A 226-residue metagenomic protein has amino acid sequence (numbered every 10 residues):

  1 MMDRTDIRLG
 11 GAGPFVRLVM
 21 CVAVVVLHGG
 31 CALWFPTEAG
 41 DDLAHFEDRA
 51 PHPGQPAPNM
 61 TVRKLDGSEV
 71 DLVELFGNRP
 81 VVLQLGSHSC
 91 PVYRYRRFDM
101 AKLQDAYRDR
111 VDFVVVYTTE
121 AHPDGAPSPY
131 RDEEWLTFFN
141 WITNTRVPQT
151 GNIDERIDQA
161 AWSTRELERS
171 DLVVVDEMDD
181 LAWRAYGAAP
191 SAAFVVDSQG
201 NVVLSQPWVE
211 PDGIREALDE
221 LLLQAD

Functional and structural regions predicted by a protein language model:
M1-P14: N-terminal secretory signal peptides that target proteins for export/translocation
L18-H28: Bacterial N-terminal signal peptides
A39-V73: N-terminal "domain-start" segment that seeds a small globular fold
V82-L83, A193: Hydrophobic beta-strand anchors of alpha/beta hydrolase catalytic cores
Q84-C90: Aromatic-flanked redox-active Cys/Sec active sites in thiol-based oxidoreductases, especially the WC-centered
V92-E166: Structural microenvironment flanking redox-active thiols in thiol-disulfide oxidoreductases
E166-D171, V175-A217: Thiol/disulfide oxidoreductase modules built on the thioredoxin-like
